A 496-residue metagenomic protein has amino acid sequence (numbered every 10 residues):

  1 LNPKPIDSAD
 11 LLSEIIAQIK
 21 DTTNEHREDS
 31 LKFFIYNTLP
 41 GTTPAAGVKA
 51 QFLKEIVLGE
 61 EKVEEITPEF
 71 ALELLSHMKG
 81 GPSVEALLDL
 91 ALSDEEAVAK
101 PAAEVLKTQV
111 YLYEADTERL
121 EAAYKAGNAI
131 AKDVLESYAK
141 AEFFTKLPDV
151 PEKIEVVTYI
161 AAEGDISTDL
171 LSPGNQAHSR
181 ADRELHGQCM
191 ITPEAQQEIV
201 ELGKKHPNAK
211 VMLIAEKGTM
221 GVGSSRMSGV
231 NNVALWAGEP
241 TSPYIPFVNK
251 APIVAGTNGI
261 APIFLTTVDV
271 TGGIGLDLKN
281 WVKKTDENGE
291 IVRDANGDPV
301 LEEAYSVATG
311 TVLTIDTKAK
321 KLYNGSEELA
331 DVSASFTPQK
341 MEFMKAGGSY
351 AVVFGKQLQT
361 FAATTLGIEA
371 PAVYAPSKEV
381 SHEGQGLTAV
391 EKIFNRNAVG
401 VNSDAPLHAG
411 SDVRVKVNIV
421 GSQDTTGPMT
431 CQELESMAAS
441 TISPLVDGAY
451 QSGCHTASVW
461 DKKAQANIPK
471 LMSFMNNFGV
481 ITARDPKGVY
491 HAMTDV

Functional and structural regions predicted by a protein language model:
N2-T22, L31-F34, K340-M344, S349-F354: Amphipathic alpha-helical packing elements
P3-I6, E28-T43, L58, E65-G80 (+3 more regions): Structural detector for internal amphipathic alpha-helices that build alpha-solenoid repeat scaffolds
L12, S76-V84, D89-A91, A97-V496: Fe-S-dependent hydro-lyases/dehydratases of central metabolism
S13-A17, A50-I56, E85-D89: Alpha-helical solenoid scaffolds in eukaryotic proteins
I19-N24, I56-V63, L75, L90-E95 (+1 more regions): Alpha-solenoid helical repeat architecture
K20-P44, V373-V380: Short, intrinsically disordered, low-complexity segments enriched in Ser/Thr and Pro
P44-K54, K62: Helix-rich alpha-solenoid scaffolding regions
